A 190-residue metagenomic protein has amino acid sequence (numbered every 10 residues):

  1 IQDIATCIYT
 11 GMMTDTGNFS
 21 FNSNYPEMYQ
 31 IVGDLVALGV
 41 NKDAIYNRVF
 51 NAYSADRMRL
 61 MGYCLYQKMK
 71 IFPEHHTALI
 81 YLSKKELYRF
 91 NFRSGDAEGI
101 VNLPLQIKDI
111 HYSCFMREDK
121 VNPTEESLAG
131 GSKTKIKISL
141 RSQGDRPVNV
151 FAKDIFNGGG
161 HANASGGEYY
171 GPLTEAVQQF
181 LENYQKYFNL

Functional and structural regions predicted by a protein language model:
I1-D3, K42: Short, charged, surface-exposed loops that flank catalytic or proteolytic processing sites
D3-Y9: Alpha-helical scaffolds flanking conserved acidic
Y9, T14-I155, G160-L190: Hydrophobic helix-and-loop "lid/oligomerization" segment in the mid-to-C-terminal part of catalytic domains
